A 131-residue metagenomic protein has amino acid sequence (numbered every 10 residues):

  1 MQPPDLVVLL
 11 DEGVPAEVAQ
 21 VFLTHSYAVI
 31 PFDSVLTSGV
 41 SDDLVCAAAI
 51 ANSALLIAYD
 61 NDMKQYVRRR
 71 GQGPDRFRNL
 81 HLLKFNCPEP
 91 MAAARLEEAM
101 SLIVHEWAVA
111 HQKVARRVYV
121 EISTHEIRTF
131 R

Functional and structural regions predicted by a protein language model:
M1-E12, A16, Q20, T24 (+4 more regions): Acidic, PIN/NYN-like endoribonuclease modules and their adjacent C-terminal/linker elements
M1-P3, Y27-V29, S53: Short, surface-exposed connector motifs at secondary-structure boundaries
G13, V35, D60-D62: Anionic group-transfer/hydrolysis microenvironments
A28-V40: Conserved BB-loop
D33, Y59-D60, F85-N86: Short beta->alpha connector loops at strand-helix junctions that form conserved, small/polar/Pro-enriched
V40-A54: Acidic, metal-associated active-site segment
I50-G71: Acidic, metal-binding active-site segment of PIN/NYN-like and related structure-specific nucleases
